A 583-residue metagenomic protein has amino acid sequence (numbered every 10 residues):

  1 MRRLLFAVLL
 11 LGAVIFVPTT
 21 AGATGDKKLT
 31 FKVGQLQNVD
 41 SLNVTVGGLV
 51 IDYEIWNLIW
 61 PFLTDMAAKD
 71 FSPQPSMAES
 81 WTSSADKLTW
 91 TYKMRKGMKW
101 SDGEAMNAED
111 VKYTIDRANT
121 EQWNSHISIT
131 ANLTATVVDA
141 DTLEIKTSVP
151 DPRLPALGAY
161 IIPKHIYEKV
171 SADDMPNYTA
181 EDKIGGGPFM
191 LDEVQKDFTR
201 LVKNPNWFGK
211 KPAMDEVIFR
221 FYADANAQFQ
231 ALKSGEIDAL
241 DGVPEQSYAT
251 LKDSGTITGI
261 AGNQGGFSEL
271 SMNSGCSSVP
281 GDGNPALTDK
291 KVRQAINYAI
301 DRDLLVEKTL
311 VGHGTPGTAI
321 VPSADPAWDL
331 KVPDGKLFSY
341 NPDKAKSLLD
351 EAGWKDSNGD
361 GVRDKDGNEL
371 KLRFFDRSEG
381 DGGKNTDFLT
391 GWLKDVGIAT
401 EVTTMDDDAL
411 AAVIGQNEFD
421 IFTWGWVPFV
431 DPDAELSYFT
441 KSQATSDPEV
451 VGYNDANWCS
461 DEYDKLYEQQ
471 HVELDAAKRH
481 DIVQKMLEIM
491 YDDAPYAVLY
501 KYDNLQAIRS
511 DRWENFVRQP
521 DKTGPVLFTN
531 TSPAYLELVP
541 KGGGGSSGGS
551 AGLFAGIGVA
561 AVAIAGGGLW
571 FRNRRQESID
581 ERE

Functional and structural regions predicted by a protein language model:
L4, K69, R95-H126, T134-V137 (+5 more regions): Extracytoplasmic/periplasmic ligand-capture domains
A7-F16: Bacterial N-terminal signal peptides
P18-G25: Sec-dependent signal peptide cleavage junction
D26-T30, L58, S76-A78, A85-T89 (+9 more regions): Extracytoplasmic
G34-A85, D116, I184: N-terminal lobe/hinge region of extracytoplasmic solute-binding protein
D86, K93, H126-K169: Surface-exposed binding/hinge segments that line and control ligand-binding clefts or catalytic entry sites
L499: Active-site-proximal polar cores
